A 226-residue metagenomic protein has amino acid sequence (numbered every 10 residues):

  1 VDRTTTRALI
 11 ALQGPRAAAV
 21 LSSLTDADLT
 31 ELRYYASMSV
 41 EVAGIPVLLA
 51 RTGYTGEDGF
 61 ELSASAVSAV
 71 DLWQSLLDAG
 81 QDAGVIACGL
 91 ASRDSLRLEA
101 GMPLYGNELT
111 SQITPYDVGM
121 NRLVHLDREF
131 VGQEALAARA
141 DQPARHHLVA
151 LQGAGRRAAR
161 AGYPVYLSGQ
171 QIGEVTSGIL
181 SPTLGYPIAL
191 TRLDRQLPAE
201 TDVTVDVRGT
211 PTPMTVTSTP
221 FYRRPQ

Functional and structural regions predicted by a protein language model:
V1-Q226: Conserved, structured C-terminal
